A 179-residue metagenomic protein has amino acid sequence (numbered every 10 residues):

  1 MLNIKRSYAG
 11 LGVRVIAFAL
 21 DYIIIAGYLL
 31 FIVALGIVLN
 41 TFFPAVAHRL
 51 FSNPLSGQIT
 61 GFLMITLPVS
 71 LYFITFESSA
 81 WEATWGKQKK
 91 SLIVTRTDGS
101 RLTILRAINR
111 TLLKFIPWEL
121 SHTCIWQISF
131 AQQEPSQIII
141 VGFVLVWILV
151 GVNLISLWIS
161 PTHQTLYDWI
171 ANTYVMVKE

Functional and structural regions predicted by a protein language model:
M1-E179: Membrane-interfacial and juxtamembrane segments of integral membrane proteins
